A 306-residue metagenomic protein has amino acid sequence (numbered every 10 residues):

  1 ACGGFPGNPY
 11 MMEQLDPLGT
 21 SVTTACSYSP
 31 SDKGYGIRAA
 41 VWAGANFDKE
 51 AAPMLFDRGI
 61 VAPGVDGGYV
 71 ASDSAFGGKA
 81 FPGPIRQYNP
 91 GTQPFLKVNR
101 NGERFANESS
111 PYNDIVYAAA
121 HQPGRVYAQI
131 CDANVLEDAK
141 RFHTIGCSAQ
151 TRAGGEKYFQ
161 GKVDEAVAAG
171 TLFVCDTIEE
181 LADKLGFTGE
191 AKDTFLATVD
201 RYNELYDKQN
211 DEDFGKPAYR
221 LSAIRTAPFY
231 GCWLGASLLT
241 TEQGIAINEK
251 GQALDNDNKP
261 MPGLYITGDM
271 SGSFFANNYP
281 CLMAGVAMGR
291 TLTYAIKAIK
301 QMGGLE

Functional and structural regions predicted by a protein language model:
A1-C2, R100, T267-M270: Short, well-ordered coil/turn residues at beta-beta hairpins and beta-strand->alpha-helix junctions within
A1-G64, L282, M288-K297: Glycine-rich loop(s) and the adjacent beta-strand/alpha-helix scaffold that form part
G34-V41, Y127-C131, C175-A182, L196 (+3 more regions): Predominant activation on well-ordered alpha-helical scaffold segments within soluble catalytic domains
I37-E190: An anion/pyrophosphate-binding glycine-rich loop and adjacent beta-alpha core in soluble alpha-beta enzymes
R100-N101, E249, N256, T293: Short, ordered coil/turn segments that flank beta-strands lining enzyme active or ligand-binding pockets
C131-G155, G263, M270, F274 (+1 more regions): Function-dense linear segments that define catalytic or interfacial modules in macromolecule-processing proteins
K192-N278, L282: A glycine-rich dinucleotide-binding beta-alpha-beta segment and adjacent secondary-structure elements that constitute
